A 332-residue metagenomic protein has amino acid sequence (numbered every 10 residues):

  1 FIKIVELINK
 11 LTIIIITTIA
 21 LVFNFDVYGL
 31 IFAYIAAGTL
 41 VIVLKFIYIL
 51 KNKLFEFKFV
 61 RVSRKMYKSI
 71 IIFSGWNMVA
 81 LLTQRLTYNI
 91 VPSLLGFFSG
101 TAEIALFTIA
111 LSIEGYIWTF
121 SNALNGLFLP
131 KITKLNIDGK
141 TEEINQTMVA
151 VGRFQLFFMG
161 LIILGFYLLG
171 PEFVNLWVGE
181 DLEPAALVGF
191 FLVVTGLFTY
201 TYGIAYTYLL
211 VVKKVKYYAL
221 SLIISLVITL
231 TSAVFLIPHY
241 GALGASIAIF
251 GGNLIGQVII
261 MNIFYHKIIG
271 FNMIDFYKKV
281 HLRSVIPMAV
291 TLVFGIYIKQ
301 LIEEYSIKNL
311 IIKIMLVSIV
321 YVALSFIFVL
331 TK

Functional and structural regions predicted by a protein language model:
F1, V5-T17, L30-I47, A80 (+8 more regions): Short runs within selected transmembrane alpha-helices of multi-pass transporters and secretion channels
N24, F98-T101, V211-V212, H239: Helix-loop interface residues and adjacent transmembrane-helix termini in multi-pass membrane transporters, primarily
V27, K45-Y88, L127, K131 (+2 more regions): Interhelical loop/hinge segments that connect adjacent transmembrane helices in multipass membrane
V27-Y28, K65-N77, S93-G115, E143 (+1 more regions): Interfacial/gating helices of multi-pass transporter permease domains
A80-Q84, L164, L230-V234, P287-E303: Hydrophobic alpha-helical transmembrane segments in multi-pass integral membrane proteins
T87-L95, S99, F128-L129, L169-V174: Hydrophobic/aromatic end-of-helix segments at the C-terminal termini of transmembrane alpha-helices
L106-I223: Specific pore-lining/lateral-gate transmembrane helices of multi-pass inner-membrane transport and insertion machines
F271-M273, G295-K332: Membrane-proximal transmembrane or re-entrant/amphipathic helices at the cytosolic face
